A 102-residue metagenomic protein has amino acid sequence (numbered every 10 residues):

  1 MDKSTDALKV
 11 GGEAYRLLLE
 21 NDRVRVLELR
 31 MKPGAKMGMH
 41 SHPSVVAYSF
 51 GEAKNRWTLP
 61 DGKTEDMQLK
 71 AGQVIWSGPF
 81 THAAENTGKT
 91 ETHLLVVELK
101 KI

Functional and structural regions predicted by a protein language model:
M1-E13, K101-I102: Basic/polar N-terminal segments that are highly enriched at the extreme N-terminus, encompassing both cleavable
G11-K36, P43-A47, V97: A short glycine-rich, His/Asp/Glu-containing loop-to-beta-strand
G34-M37, I75-E85: Histidine-centered metal-chelating micro-motifs
K36-M37, A53-T58, V74: Short beta-strand segments in beta-sandwich/barrel cores
H42-D61: Glycine- and acidic-residue-biased ligand/ion/polar-headgroup-sensing regions
D61-P79: Short acidic-glycine-tyrosine-enriched beta hairpin
P79-I102: Ligand-binding loop in jelly-roll beta-barrel domains
